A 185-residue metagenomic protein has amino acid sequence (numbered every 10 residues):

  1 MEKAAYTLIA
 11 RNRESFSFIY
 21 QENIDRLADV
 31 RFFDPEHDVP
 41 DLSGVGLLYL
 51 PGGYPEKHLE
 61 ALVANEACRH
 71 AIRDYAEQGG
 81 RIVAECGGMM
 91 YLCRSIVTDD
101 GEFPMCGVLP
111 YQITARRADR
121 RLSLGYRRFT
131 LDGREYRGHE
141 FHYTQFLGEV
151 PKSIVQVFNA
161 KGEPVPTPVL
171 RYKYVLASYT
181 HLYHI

Functional and structural regions predicted by a protein language model:
M1-A10, I113-I185: Amide-donor transfer/coupling interface in amidating biosynthetic enzymes
M1-A64, H70, D74, I113-D119 (+2 more regions): N-terminal beta1-alpha1 cap of cysteine-dependent amidohydrolase-like domains
K3-Y6, L42-G44, A76-Q78, A84-E85 (+2 more regions): Short gly/pro-enriched beta-turn/loop segments at secondary-structure junctions
I19, M89-Y91, L109, G138-H139 (+1 more regions): Long, contiguous hydrophobic alpha-helical segments, chiefly transmembrane helices and signal peptides
L27-D29, G79, E102-M105, E135 (+1 more regions): A generic structural signal for alpha->beta connector loops
R31-F33, A84-E85, S178: General beta-strand structural signal in soluble alpha/beta enzymes
L48, E85, C106, F141 (+1 more regions): Hydrophobic, well-ordered secondary-structure elements that form the walls of internal hydrophobic environments
P55-R128: Cysteine-nucleophile active-site neighborhood
